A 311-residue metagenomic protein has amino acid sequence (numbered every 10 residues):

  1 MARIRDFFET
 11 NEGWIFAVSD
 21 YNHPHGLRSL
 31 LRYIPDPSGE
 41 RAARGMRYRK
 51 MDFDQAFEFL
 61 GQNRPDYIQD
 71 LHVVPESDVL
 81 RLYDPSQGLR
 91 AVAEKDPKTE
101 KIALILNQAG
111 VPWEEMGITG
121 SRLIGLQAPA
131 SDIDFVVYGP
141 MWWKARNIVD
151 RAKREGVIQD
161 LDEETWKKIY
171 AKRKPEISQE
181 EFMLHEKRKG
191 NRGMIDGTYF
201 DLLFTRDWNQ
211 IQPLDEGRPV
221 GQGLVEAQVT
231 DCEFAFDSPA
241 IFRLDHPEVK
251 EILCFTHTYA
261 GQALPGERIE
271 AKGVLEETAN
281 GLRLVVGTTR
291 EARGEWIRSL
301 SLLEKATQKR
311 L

Functional and structural regions predicted by a protein language model:
M1-A130, Y138-L311: Catalytic core of pol beta-like nucleotidyltransferases
